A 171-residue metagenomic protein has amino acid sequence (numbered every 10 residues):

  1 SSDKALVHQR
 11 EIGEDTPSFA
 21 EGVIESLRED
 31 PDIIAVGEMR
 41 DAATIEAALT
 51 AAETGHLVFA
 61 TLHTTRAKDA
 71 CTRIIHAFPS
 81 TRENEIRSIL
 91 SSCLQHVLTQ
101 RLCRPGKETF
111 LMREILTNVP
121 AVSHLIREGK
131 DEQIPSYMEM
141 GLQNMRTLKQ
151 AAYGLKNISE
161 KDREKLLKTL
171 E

Functional and structural regions predicted by a protein language model:
S1-E171: Short, flexible helix-loop junctions that flank or precede catalytic/ligand sites
